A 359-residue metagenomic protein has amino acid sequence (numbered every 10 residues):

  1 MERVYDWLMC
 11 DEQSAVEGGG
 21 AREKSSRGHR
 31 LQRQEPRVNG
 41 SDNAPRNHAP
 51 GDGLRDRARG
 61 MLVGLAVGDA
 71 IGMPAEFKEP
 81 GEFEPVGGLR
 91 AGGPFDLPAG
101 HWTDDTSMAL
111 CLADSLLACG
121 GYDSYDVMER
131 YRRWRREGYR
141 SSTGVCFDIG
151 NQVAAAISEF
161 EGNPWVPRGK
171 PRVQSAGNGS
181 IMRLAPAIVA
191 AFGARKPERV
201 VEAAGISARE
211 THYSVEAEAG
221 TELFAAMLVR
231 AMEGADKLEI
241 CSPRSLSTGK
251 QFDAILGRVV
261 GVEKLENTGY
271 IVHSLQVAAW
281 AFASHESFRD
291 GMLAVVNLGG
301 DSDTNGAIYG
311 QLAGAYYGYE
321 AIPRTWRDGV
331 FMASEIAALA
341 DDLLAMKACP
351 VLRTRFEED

Functional and structural regions predicted by a protein language model:
E2-E12, G20, S26-D359: Structured, active/binding-site neighborhoods that engage oxygen-rich ligands
